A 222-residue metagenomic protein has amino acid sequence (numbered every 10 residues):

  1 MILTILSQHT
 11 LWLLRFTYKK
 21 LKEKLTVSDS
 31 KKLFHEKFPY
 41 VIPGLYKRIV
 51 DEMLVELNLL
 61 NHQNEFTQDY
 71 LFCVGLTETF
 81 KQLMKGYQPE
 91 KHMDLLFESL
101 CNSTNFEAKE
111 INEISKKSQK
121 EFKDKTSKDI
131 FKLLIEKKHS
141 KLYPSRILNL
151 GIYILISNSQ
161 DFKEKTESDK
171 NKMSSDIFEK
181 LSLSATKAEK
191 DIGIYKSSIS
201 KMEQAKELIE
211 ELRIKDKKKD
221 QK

Functional and structural regions predicted by a protein language model:
I2-N112, N171, D176-K222: N-terminal domain-start signal
Q68, P144, L148, E164-E167: Extended alpha-helical scaffold/tether regions of large eukaryotic proteins that assemble membrane-trafficking
M84-Y87, I156-K165: Short loop/beta submotifs within extracellular cysteine-rich repeat domains
A108-Q160: Short, solvent-exposed interaction modules
